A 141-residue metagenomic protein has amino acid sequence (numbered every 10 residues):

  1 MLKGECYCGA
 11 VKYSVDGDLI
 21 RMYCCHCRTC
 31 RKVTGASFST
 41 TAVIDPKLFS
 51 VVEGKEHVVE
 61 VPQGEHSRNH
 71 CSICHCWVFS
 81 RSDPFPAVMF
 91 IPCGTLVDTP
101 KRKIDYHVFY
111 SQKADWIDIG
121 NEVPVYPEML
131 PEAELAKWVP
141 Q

Functional and structural regions predicted by a protein language model:
M1-Q141: A short Gly-Trp-Pro
